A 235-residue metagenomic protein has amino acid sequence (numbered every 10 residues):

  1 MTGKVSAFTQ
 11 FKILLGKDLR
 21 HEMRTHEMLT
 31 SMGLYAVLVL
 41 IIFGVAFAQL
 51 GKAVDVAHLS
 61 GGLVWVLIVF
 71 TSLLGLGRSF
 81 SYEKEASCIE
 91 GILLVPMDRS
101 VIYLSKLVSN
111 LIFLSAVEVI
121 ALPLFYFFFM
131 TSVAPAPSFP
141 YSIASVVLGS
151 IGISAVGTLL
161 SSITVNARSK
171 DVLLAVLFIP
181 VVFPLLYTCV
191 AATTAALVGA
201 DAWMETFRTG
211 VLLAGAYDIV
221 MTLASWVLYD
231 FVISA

Functional and structural regions predicted by a protein language model:
M1-M32: Aromatic- and glycine-rich beta-strand/loop motifs that create alpha-glucan
E22, L73-L93: Transmembrane helix boundary and interhelical loop/hinge segments in multi-pass membrane proteins
V45-F47, L160-D201, E205-T209, L213 (+2 more regions): Transmembrane helix segments
A46-L59, L122-V147, T193-V211: Membrane-interfacial helix-loop-helix connectors in multipass membrane proteins
S60-L76: Long, hydrophobic alpha-helical segments
R99-Y126: Selective transmembrane-helix segments that form parts of the transport pathway or gating/packing helices in multipass
A134, S145-I179, F231-A235: A structural motif at transmembrane helix-loop-helix junctions in multipass membrane proteins
D218-A235: Junction motif at the cytosolic side of a transmembrane helix
